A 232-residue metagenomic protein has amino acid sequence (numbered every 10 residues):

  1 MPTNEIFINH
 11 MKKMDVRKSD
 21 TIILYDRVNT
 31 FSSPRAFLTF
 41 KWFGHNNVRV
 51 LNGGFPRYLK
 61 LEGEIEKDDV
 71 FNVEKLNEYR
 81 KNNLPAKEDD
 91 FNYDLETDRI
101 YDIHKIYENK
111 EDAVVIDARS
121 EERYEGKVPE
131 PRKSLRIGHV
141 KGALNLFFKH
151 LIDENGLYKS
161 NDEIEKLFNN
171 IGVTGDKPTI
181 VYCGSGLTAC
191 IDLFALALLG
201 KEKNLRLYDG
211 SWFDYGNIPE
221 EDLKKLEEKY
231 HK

Functional and structural regions predicted by a protein language model:
M1-K105, T188-S211: Thiolate-centered catalytic microenvironments shared by cysteine-dependent enzyme domains
M1-R17, K105-I171, G175: Positively charged, proline/Ser/Thr-rich regional signature most characteristic of the Rhodanese/CDC25-like
I22, K177-I180: Alpha/beta-hydrolase fold nucleophile elbow
R27, A118-S120, G184: Short, well-ordered beta-to-alpha junction loops that form the rim of enzyme active sites and present histidine/acidic
F40, D117, A143, G186 (+1 more regions): Terminal peptide-recognition signature
E154, T188-D192, Y215-N217: Short active-site-adjacent structural elements
T179-I191: A phosphate-binding catalytic loop at a beta-strand-loop-alpha-helix junction that coordinates phosphoryl groups
L205-K232: Cysteine-dependent PTP/DSP-like catalytic domain, specifically the C-terminal lobe
